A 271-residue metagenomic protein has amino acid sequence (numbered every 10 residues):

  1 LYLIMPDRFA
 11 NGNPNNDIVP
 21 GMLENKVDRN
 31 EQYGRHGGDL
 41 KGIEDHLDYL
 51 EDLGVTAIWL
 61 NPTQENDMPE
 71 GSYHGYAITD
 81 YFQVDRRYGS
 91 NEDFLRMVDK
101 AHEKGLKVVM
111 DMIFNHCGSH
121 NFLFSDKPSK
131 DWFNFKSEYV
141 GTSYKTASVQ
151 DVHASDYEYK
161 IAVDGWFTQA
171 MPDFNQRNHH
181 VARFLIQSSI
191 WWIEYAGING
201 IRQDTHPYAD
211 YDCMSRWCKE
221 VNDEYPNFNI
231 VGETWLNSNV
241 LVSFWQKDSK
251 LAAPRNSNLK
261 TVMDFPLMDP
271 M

Functional and structural regions predicted by a protein language model:
L1-K107: N-terminal structural segment of carbohydrate-active enzymes
Y2, I58-L60, V108-M110, I201 (+2 more regions): Hydrophobic faces of well-ordered beta-strands that scaffold small-molecule active sites in alpha/beta enzyme cores
N13, N61-P62, M110-F114, T205 (+1 more regions): Glycine-rich, histidine-containing beta strand-loop boundary motifs that form or position
I18-M22, M68-D80, F114-Y159, K219 (+1 more regions): Aromatic- and acidic-residue-enriched segments that line the glycan-binding/catalytic groove of carbohydrate-active
K26-K41, G75-N91, S119, F167-A182 (+2 more regions): The substrate-binding groove and active-site-proximal loops of carbohydrate-active enzymes, especially glycoside
D39, I43-H46, D93, M97 (+3 more regions): Alpha-helical packing segments of well-folded alpha/beta enzyme cores
H102, H116, N121-F124, S188-I190 (+1 more regions): Active-site-proximal helices and loops of the catalytic beta/alpha 8
P128-T146, V152-A196, H206: Active-site-adjacent "subsite" loops/lids of carbohydrate-active enzymes
